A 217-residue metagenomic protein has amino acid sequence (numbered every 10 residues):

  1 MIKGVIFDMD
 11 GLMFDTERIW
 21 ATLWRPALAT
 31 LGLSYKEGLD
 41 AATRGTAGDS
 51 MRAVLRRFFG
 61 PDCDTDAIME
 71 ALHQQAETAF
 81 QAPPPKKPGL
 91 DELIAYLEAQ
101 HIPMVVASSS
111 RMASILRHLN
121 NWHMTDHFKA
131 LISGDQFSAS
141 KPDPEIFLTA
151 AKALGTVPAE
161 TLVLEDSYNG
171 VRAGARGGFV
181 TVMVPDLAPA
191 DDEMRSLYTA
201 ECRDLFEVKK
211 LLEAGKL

Functional and structural regions predicted by a protein language model:
M1-K3, A95-E98, R111-L217: Asp-based, Mg2+/Mn2+-dependent phosphohydrolase catalytic module
I2-Q100: N-terminal helical cap/lid subdomain that shapes the substrate entry/recognition surface in HAD-like hydrolases
D8, L12, S108, D166: Conserved G/P- and acidic residue-centered "switch" motifs that form tight phosphate/ATP-binding loops in soluble
S34, P103, V180: Residue-level detector of anion-binding/catalytic polar loops
A42, A107-S109, L164: Structural motif
G48, S108, M112: Functionally critical, cavity-lining and gating residues within the transmembrane helices of 12-TM secondary
F80-P85, S109, G178-F179: Short, flexible loop segments at the rims of nucleotide/cofactor-binding pockets, characterized by
K86, A107, A139: Residue-level marker of regulatory loop/turn positions in helix-turn-helix DNA-binding domains and in histidine
